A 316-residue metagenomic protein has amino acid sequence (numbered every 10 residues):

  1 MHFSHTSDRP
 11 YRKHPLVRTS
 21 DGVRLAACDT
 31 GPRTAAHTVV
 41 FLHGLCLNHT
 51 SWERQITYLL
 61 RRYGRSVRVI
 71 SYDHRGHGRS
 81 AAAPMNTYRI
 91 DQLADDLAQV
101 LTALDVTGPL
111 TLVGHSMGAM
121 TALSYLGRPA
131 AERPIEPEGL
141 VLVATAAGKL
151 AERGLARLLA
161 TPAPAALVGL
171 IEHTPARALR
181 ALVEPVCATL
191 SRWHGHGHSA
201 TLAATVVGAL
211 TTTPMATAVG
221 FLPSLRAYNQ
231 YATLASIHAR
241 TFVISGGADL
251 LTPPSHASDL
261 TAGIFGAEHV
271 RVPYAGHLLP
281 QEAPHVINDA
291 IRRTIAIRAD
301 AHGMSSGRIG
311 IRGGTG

Functional and structural regions predicted by a protein language model:
V23, V67-M120, S124-E136, R153 (+1 more regions): Active-site loop/oxyanion-hole signature of alpha/beta-hydrolase fold enzymes
V23-A82: Conserved HGGG/HGGXW glycine-rich cap/lid loop of the alpha/beta-hydrolase fold
V40-G44, H115, S245: The conserved beta1-alpha1 loop
G44-N48, S116, A146: Active-site glycine-rich loops that stabilize anionic/oxyanionic intermediates across multiple enzyme folds
G127-T174: Flexible "cap/lid" loop of the alpha/beta hydrolase fold
P175-A235: Conserved alpha/beta-hydrolase catalytic His-Asp/Glu region
I237, V243-S245, D249: Short beta-strand/loop motif that positions the catalytic acidic residue of the alpha/beta-hydrolase fold
F265-G316: Catalytic active-site module of serine/aspartate enzymes centered on a nucleophile-bearing elbow/loop
